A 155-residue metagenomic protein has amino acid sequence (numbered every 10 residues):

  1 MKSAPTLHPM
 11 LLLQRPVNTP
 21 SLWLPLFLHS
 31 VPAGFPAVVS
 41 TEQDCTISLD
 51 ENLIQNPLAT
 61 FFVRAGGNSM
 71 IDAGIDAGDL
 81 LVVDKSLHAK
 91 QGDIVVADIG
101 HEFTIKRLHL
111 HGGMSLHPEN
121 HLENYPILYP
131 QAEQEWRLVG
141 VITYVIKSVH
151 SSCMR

Functional and structural regions predicted by a protein language model:
M1-I71, E102-F103, L110, M114 (+1 more regions): Short, positionally conserved secondary-structure boundary motifs
I54, S86-H88: Short polar/acidic secondary-structure junctions
L58-T60, K90-I94: Short, hydrophobic/aromatic-rich segments at coil-to-beta transitions
G78-D79, D93: Structural motif
V82-V83, V96: Hydrophobic beta-strand signal
I99-E133: Aromatic- and Lys/Arg-enriched surface recognition patch
Q134-V145: C-terminal structural segments of small proteins and small subunits
